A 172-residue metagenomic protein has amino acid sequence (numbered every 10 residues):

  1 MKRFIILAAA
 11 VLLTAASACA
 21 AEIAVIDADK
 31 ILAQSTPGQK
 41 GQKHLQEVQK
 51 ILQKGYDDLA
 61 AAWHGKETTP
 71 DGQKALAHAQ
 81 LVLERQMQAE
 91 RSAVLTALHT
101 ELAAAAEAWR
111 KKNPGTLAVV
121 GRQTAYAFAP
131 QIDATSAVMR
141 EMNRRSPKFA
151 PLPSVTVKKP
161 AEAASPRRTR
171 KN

Functional and structural regions predicted by a protein language model:
K2-F4, N172: Long low-complexity intrinsically disordered regions
F4-T14: Sec-dependent N-terminal signal peptides
T14-A20: Sec/Tat signal peptide C-region and signal peptidase I cleavage site
A20-N172: Amphipathic, charged alpha-helical segments and their helix-to-coil junctions in extracytoplasmic/peripheral assemblies
